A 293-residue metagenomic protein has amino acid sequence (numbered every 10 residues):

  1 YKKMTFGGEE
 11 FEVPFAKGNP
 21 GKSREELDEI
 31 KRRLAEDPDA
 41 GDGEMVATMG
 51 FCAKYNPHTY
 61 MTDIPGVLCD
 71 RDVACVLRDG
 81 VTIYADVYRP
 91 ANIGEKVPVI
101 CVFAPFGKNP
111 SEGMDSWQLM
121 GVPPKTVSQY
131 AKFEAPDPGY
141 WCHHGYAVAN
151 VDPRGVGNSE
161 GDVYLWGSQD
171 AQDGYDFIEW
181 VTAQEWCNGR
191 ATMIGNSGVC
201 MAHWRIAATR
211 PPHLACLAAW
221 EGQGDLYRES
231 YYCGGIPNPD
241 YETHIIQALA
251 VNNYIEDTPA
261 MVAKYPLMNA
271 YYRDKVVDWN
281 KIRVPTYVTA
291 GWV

Functional and structural regions predicted by a protein language model:
Y1-C69: N-terminal targeting or regulatory segments adjacent to alpha/beta-hydrolase or S9 domains
K54-V293: Active-site-proximal cap/loop segments of hydrolase catalytic domains
